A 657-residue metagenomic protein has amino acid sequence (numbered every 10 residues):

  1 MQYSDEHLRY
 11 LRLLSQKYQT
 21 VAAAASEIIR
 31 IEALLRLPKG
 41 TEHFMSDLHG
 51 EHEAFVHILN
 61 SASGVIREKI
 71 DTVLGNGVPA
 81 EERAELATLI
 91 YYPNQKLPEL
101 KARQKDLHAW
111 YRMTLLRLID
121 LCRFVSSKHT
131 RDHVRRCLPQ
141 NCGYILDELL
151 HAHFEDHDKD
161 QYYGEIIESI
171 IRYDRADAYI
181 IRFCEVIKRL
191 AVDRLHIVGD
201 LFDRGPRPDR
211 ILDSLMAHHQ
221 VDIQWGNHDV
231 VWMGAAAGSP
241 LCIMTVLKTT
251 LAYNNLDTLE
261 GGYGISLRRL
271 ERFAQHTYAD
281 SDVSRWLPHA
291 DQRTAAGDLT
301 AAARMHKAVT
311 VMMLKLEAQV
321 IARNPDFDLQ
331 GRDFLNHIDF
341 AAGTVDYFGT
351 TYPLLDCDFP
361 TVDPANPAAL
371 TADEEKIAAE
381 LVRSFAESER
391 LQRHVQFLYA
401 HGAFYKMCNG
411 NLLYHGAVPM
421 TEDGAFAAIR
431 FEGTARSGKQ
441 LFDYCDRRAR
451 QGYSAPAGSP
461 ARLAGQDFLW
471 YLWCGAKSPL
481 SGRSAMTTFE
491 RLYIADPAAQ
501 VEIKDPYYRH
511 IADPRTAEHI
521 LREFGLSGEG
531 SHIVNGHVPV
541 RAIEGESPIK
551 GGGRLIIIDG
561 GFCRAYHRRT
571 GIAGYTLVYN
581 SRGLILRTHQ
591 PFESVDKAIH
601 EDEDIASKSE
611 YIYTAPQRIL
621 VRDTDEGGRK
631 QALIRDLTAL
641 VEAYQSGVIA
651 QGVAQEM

Functional and structural regions predicted by a protein language model:
M1-M657: Feature recognizes metal-dependent phosphohydrolase scaffolds
